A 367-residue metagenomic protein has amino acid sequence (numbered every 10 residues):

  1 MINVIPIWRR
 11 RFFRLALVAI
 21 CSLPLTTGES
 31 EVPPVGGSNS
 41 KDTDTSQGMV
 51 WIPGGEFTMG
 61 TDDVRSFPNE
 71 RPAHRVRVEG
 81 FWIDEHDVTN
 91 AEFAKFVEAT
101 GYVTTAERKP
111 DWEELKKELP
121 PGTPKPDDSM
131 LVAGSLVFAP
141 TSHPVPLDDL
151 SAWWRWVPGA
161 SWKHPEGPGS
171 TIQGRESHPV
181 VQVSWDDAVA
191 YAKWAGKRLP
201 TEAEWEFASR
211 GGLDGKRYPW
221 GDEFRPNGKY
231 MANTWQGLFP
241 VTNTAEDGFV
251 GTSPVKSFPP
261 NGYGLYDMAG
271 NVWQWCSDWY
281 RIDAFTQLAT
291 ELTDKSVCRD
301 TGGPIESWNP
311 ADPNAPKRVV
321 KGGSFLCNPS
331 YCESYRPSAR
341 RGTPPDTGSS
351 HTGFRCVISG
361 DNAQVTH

Functional and structural regions predicted by a protein language model:
M1-R9: N-terminal secretory signal peptides that target proteins for export/translocation
R11-V18: Sec-dependent signal peptide recognition, specifically the positively charged N-region followed immediately by
S22-G36, D42: Bacterial Sec-dependent signal peptides at the C-terminal "C-region" and cleavage site
P33-G36, W51-I52, T58, D62-D63 (+3 more regions): Functional-site microenvironments in short loops/helix caps that host divalent-cation chemistry
T43-W51: GGW-centered surface loops in extracellular recognition modules
F81, F96-T105, A195-G196: Short capping motifs at secondary-structure boundaries
E85, N90-V97, S184-A190, E206: Short, solvent-exposed alpha-helical surface patches in non-cytosolic proteins
S349-V365: Short, structured beta-strand segments at or near domain termini in extracellular proteins/domains
